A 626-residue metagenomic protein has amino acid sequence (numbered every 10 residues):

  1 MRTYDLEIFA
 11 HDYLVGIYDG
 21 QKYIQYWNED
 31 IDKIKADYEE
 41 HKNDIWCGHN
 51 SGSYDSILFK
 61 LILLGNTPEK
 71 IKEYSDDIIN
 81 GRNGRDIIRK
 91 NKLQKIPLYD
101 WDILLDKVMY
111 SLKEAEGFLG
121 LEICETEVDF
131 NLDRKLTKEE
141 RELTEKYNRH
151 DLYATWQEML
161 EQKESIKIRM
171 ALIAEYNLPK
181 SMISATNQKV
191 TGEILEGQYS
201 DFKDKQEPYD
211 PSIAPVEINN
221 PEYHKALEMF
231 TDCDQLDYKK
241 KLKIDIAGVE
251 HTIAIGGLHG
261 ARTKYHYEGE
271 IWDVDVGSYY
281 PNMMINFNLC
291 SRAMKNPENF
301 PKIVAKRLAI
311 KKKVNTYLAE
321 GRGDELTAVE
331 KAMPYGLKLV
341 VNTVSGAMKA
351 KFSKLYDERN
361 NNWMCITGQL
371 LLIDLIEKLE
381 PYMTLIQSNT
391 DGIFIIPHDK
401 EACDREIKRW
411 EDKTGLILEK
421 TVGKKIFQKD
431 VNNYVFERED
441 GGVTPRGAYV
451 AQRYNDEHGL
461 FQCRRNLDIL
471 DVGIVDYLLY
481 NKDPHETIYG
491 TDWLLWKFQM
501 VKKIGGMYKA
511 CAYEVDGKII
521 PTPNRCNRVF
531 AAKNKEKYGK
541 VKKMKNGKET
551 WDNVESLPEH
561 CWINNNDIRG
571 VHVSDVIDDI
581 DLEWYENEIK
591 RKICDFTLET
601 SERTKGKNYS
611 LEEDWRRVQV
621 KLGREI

Functional and structural regions predicted by a protein language model:
M1-G16, Y23: Entry/capping segment at the start of metal-dependent catalytic domains with acidic active-site entry clusters
M1-I8, D100-D102, W272-V274: Two-metal-ion RNase H-like nuclease active-site motif
E7, F118-T126, L132-N282, N362 (+10 more regions): Conserved "right-hand" nucleotidyltransferase catalytic core of DNA-directed polymerases
V15, S53-G65, G277-S291: Short active-site loop/helix that positions an aromatic residue
Q21-E114, Y147: Conserved DEDDh/DEDDy metal-dependent 3′-5′ exonuclease domain
G48, E116, D151, T155 (+2 more regions): A residue-level signal for conserved active-site and pocket-lining positions in enzyme catalytic cores
L98, K107-L112, E122, E127-E139 (+4 more regions): Helical catalytic core of nucleic-acid polymerases
P334, E401-I626: C-terminal, non-catalytic extensions of nucleic-acid polymerases
